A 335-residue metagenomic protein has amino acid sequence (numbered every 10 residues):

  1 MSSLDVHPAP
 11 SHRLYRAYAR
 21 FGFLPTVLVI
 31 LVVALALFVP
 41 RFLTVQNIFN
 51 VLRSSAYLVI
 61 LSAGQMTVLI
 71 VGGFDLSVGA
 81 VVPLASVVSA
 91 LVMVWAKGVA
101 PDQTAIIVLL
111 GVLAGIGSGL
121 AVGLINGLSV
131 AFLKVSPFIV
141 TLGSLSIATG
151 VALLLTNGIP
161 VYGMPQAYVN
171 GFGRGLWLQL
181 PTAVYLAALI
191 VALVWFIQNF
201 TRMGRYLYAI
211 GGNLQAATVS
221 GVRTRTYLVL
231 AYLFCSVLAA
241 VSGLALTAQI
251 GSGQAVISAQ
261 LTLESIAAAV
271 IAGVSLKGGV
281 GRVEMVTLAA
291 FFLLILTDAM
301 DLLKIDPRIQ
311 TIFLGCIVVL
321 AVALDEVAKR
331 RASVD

Functional and structural regions predicted by a protein language model:
M1-L31, V219, R223-T226, L296-D335: Cytosolic-side transmembrane-helix boundaries in multi-pass membrane proteins
L14-A56, L244, A248-G253: Helix-loop-helix hairpins and the membrane-proximal interhelical loops of multi-pass alpha-helical transport proteins
R16, L133, F138-F200, Y227-L230 (+4 more regions): Transmembrane helix-bundle core of multi-pass membrane transporters and related energy-transducing complexes
L24-L37, Q65, A90, G115-G119 (+7 more regions): Hydrophobic core segments of alpha-helical transmembrane domains in multi-pass membrane transport and ion-translocation
V33-F38, L43-K97, P101, L128-V135 (+2 more regions): Single transmembrane alpha-helix segments in multi-pass membrane proteins
G98-L145, L288-F292: Alpha-helical transmembrane segments within multi-pass membrane transporters and channels
I107-G115, A121-N126, Q179-Q254, S265: Helix-loop-helix "hairpin" substructures at the membrane interface of multi-pass membrane proteins
A239, Q249-G315: Transmembrane alpha-helical segments in multi-pass inner-membrane proteins
